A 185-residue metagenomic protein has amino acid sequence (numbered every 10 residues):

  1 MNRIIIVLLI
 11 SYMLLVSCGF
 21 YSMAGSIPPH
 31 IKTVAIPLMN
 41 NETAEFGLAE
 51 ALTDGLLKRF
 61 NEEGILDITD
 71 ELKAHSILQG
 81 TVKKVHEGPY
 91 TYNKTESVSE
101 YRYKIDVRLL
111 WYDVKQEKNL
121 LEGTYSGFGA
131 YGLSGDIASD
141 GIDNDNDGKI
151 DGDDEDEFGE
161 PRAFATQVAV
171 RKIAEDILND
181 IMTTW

Functional and structural regions predicted by a protein language model:
M1-I4: Positively charged n-region of N-terminal signal peptides that target proteins for export
I6-S17: Bacterial N-terminal signal peptides
V16-K73, E87, K115-K118, R162 (+2 more regions): A structural "domain/chain start" motif
H30, A74, S99-Y103: Residue-level preference for beta-strand/loop junctions
E63-G64, Q79-D140, E155, G159-F164: Surface-exposed short loop/turn segments
G141-D145: Acidic, divalent-cation-chelating loop motifs in proteins
G148-G152: Glycine-aliphatic tripeptides that mark coil-to-beta-strand junctions in extracellular and membrane proteins
